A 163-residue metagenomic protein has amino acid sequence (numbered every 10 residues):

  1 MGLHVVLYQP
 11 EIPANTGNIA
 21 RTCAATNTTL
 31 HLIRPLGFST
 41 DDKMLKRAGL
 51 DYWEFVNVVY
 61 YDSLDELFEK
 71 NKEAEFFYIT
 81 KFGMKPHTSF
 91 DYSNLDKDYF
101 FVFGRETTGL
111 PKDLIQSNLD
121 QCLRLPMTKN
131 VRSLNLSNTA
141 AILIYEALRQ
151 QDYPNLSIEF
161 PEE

Functional and structural regions predicted by a protein language model:
M1-E163: Post-transcriptional modification and biogenesis factors for structured RNAs of the translation apparatus
